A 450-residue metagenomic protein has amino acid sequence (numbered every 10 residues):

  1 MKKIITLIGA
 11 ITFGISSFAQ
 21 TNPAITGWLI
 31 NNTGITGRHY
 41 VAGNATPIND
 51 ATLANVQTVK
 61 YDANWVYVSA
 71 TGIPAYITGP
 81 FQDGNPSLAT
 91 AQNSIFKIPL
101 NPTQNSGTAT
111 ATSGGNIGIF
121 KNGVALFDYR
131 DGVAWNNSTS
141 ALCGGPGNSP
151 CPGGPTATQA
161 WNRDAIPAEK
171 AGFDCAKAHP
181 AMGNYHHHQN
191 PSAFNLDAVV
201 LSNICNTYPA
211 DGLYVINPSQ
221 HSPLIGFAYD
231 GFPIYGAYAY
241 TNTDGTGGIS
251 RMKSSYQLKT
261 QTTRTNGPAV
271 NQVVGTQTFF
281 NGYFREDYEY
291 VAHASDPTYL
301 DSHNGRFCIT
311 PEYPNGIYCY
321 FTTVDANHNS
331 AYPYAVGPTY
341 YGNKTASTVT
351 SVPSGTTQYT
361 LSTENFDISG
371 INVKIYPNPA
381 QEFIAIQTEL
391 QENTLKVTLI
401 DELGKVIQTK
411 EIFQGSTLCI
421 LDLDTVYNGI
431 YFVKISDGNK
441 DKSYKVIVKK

Functional and structural regions predicted by a protein language model:
M1-T21, T363: Bacterial Sec-dependent N-terminal signal peptides
Q20-D174: Solvent-exposed N-terminal domain segments of exported/luminal and surface proteins
Y67-G114, G118-K121, P191-G245, P333-Y341 (+1 more regions): A short, polar beta-strand/turn micro-motif
K121-V124, A181-F194, Y313-N329: Extracellular/lumenal glycan-associated surfaces
D131, S149-N206, Y229-D230, A237-A239: Core of folded catalytic or high-affinity ligand/protein-binding domains in predominantly eukaryotic proteins
A134, N242, I412-S416: A short acidic/small-residue loop/turn micro-motif
D230-F232, G236-A346: Extended, compositionally biased non-globular segments
E364-Y376, A380-K450: C-terminal outer-membrane/trafficking sorting elements
